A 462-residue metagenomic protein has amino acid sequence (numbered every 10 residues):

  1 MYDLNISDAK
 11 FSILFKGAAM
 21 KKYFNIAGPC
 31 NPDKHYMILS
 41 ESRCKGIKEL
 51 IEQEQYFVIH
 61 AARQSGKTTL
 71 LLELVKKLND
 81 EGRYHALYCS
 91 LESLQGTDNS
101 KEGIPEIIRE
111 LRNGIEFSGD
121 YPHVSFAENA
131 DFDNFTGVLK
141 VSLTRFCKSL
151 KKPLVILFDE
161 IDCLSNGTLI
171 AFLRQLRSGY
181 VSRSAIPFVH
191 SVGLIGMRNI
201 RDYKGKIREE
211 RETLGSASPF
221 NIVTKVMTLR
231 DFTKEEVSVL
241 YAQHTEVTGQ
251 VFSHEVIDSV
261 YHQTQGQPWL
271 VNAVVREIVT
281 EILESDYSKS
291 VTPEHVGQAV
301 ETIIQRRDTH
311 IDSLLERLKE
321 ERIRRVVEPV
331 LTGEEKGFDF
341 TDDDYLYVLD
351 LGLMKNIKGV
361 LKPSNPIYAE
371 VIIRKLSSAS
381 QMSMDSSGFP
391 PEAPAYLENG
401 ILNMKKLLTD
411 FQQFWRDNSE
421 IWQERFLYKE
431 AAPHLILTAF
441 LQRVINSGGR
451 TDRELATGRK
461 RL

Functional and structural regions predicted by a protein language model:
S7-S65, T69-L78, V141, R145 (+2 more regions): Walker A/P-loop-proximal flanking segment of P-loop NTPase domains
G28-P29, T168-Q263, E277, E281-S285 (+1 more regions): The catalytic "switch" region of P-loop NTPases
D80-G96: Conserved catalytic segments around the Walker B and adjacent sensor/switch elements of P-loop NTPase domains
E110-F158, C163-R177, S182-S191: Mid-core helix/loop region of P-loop NTP-binding domains shared across ATPases and GTPases
S165-N166, L397-E398, D417-L435: A short, highly charged nucleic-acid-interacting micro-segment common to nuclease and nuclease-linked defense proteins
E235-S238, A242-L351, I357-K358, S386-P390: Winged-helix-like regulatory helical subdomains adjacent to P-loop NTPase cores
A369-N399: Short, amphipathic alpha-helical interaction segments positioned at domain boundaries
F440-L462: Active-site metal-binding core of divalent-cation-utilizing nuclease and nuclease-like domains
